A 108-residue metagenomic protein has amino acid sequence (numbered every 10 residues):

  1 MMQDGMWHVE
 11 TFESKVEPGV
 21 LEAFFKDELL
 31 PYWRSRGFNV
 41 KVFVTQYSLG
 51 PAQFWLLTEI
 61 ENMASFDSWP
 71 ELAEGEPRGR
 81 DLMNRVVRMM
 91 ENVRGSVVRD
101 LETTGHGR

Functional and structural regions predicted by a protein language model:
M1-W7, F38-W55, G79-R108: Glycine-rich beta-strand-turn "strand-cap" elements at beta-sheet edges
V9-T11: Short glycine-rich or small-residue beta-strand-to-loop segments that form or flank ligand, phosphate, metal/Fe-S
E13, L57-E59: Short hydrophobic/aromatic beta-strand micro-patches that form the beta-sheet surface supporting nucleotide- or nucleic
E13-F24: Short, surface-exposed ligand-recognition loops at beta-strand->loop->(often short) alpha-helix junctions that present
P18, E61-A64, T103: A short, structured loop/turn motif at beta-sheet edges
A23-K41, E59-S96: An amphipathic, aromatic/His-enriched active-site/gating alpha helix that lines ligand/cofactor pockets
